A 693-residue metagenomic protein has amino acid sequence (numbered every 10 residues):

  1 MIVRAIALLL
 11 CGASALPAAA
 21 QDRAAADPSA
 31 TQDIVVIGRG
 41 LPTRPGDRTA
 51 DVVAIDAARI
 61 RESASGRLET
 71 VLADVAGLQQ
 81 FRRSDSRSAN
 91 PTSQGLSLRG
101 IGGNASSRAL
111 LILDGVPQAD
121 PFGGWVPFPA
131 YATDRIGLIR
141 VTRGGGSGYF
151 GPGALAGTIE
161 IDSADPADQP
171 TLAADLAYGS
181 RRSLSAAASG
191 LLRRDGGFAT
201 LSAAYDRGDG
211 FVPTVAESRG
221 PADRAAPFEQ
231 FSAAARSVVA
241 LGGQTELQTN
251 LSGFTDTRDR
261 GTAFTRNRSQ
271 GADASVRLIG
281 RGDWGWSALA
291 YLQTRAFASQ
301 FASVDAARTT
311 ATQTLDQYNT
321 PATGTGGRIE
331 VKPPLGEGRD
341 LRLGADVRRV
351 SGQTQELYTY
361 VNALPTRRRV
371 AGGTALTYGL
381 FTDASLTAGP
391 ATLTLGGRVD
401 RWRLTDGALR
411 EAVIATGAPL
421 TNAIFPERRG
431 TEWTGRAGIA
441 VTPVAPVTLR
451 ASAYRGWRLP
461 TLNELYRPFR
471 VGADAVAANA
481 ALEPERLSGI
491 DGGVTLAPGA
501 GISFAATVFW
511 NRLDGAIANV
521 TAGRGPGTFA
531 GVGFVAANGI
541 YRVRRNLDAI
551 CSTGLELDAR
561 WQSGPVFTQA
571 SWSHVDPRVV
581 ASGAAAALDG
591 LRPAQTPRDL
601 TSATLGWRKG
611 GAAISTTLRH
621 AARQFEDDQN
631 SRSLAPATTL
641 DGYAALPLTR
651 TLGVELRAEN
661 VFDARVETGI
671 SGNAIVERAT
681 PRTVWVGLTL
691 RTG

Functional and structural regions predicted by a protein language model:
I6, A440, A451, P484-I490 (+2 more regions): Conserved C-terminal beta-signal and adjacent last beta-strands/turns of outer-membrane beta-barrel proteins
L68-V71, Q94-G100, I112-D114, V126-A132 (+2 more regions): N-terminal periplasmic accessory domains that precede and gate Gram-negative outer-membrane beta-barrel machines
E69, A73-V116: Extracytoplasmic beta-strand/coil segments of soluble accessory domains associated with Gram-negative outer-membrane
V116-R143: Short acidic/polar hinge/loop motifs at secondary-structure boundaries that mediate gating or recognition
S147-G148, E160, A167-Q169, D175-A177 (+1 more regions): Periplasmic-side early beta-strands and strand-to-turn transitions of outer-membrane beta-barrels
F264-G282, D316-T325, G372-A375, T421-T442 (+6 more regions): Outer-membrane beta-barrel signature, preferentially recognizing the C-terminal barrel domain of Gram-negative
T294-A298, S351-Y360, R401-L420, E427 (+5 more regions): Surface-exposed extracellular loop regions of Gram-negative outer-membrane beta-barrel proteins, predominantly
T387, L393, S503-A505, F509-L513 (+4 more regions): Gram-negative outer-membrane beta-barrel transporters
